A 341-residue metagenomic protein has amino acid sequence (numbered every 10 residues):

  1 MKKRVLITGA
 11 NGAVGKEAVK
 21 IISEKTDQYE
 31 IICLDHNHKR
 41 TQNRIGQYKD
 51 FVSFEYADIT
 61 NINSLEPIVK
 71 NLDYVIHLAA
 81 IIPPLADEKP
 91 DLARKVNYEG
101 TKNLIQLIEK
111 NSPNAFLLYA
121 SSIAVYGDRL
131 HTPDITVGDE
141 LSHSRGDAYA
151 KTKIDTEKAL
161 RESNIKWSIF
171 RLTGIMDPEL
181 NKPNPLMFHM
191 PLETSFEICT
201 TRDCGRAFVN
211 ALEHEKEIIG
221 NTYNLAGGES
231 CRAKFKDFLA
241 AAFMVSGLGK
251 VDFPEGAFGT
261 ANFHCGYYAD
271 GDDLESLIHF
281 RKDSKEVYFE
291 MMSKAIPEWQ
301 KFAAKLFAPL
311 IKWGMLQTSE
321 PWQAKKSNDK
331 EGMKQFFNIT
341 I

Functional and structural regions predicted by a protein language model:
V5-K25: N-terminal Rossmann NAD(P)H-binding glycine-rich loop of SDR-like oxidoreductase domains
Y48, V52-E99, D128: NAD(P)H-binding glycine-rich loop region in Rossmannoid oxidoreductase-like domains and their noncatalytic homologs
T60, L92-N103, D147, K151-T152 (+1 more regions): Glycine-rich NAD(P)-binding loop of the Rossmann-fold in SDR/ketoreductase-type enzymes
I81, K102-A148: Conserved Rossmann-fold NAD(P)-dependent oxidoreductase catalytic core, especially the SDR/UDP-sugar
V125-Y126, D147-A148, S168-H189, T194: Flexible, glycine-rich beta-alpha linker
H131, H143-S168: Active-site Tyr-X1-5-Lys
D177-E179, L186, S195-N224, G228-S230: Alpha-helical substrate-binding/gating segment
H214-L277, D283-M291, W299, A303-F307 (+1 more regions): Mid/C-terminal beta-alpha module of Rossmann-like enzyme folds, strongest in SDR-family dehydrogenases/epimerases
